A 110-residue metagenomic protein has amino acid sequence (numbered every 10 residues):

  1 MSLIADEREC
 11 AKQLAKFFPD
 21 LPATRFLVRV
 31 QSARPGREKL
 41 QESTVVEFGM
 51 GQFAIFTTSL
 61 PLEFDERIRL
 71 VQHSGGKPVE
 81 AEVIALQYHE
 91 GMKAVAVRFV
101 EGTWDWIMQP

Functional and structural regions predicted by a protein language model:
M1-P110: Structured alpha-helical
